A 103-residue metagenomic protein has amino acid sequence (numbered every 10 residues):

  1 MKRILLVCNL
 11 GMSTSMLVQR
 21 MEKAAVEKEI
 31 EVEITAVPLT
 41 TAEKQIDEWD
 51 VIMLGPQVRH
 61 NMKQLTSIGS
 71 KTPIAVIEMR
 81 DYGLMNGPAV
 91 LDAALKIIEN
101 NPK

Functional and structural regions predicted by a protein language model:
K2-T41: Conserved active-site segments centered on acidic
R3, I74-K103: Ser/Thr/Gly-rich flexible loops in soluble cytosolic domains mediating phosphotransfer, phosphorylation
L10, Q57-R59: Short glycine-rich anion-binding loops that position phosphate/pyrophosphate groups of nucleotides and phosphorylated
S15-V18, R59-K63: Short, surface-exposed alpha-helical segments at coil->helix boundaries
E22, V26, M62-T66, L95: Class I S-adenosyl-L-methionine
T35-A36, I52-G55: Short, hydrophobic beta-strand segments that form beta-sheet elements in well-ordered domains
I46-V51: Short acidic/histidine-rich motifs immediately flanking catalytic phosphotransfer sites in two-component signaling
H60-Y82: A short, gly/pro- and small-residue-rich
